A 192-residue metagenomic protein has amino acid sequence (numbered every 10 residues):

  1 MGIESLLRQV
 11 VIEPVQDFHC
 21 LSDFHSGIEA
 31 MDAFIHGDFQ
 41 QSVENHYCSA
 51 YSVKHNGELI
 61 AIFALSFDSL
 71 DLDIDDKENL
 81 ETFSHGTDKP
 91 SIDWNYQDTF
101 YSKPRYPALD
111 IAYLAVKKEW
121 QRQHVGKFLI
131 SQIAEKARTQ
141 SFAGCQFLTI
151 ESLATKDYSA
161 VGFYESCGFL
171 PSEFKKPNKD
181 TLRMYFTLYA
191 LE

Functional and structural regions predicted by a protein language model:
G2-Q41, N45, A50-S52: Short amphipathic alpha-helix that is part of the acyltransferase structural core
Y47-S66: Conserved beta-hairpin
F67-Y113: Conserved acyl-donor/pantetheine-binding loop and adjacent beta-alpha core of acyl/acetyltransferases and related
A112-R122: A short, internal acetyl-CoA/4′-phosphopantetheine-binding micro-motif in the GNAT/acyltransferase core
R122-K136: Conserved acetyl-CoA-binding loop-helix of GNAT-fold acetyltransferases
I130, A137-S152: Conserved GNAT acetyl-CoA-binding A-motif
A143-C145, S152-K176: Conserved active-site alpha-helix within GNAT-family acetyltransferase domains
L153-T155, E173-E192: Accessory, usually C-terminal, subdomains that scaffold auxiliary metal cofactors
